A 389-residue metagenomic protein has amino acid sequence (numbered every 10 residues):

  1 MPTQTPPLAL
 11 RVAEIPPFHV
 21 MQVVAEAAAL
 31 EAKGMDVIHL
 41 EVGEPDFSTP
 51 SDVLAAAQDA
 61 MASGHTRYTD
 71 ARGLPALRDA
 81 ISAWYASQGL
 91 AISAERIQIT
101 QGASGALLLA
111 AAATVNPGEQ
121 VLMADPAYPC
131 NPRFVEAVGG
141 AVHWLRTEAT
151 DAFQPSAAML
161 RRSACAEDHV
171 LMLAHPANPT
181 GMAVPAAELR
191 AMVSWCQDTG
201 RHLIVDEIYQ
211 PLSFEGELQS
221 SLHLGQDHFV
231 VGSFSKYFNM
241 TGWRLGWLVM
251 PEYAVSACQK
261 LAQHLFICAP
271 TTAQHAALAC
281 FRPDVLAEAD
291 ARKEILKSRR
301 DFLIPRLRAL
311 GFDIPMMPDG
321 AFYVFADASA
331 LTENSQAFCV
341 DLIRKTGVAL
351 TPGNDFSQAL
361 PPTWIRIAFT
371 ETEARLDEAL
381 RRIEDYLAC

Functional and structural regions predicted by a protein language model:
P2-G102, L109, C280-P283, L387-C389: N-terminal small-domain helix-loop-helix segment of the aminotransferase-like
A83, A91, T332, D341-L350 (+1 more regions): PLP-dependent enzyme catalytic core of the Aspartate aminotransferase-like
I92-I97, P117-Q120, Q226-D227: Short acidic capping loops at alpha-helix termini that bridge into adjacent secondary structure
A113-V135: Conserved PLP-anchoring active-site segment centered on the Schiff-base-forming lysine
E119, G140, D198-H202, Q226: A short helix->loop->beta-strand "cap" motif at the edges of active sites that frequently abuts
E148-G216: Active-site phosphate-binding strand-loop segment of PLP-dependent enzymes
Q226-E294, I304-R306, Y386-L387: Conserved core segment of the aminotransferase class I/II
L278, E294-I304, P315-A328: Conserved glycine-rich beta-strand-loop-beta hairpin in the small C-terminal domain of fold type I
